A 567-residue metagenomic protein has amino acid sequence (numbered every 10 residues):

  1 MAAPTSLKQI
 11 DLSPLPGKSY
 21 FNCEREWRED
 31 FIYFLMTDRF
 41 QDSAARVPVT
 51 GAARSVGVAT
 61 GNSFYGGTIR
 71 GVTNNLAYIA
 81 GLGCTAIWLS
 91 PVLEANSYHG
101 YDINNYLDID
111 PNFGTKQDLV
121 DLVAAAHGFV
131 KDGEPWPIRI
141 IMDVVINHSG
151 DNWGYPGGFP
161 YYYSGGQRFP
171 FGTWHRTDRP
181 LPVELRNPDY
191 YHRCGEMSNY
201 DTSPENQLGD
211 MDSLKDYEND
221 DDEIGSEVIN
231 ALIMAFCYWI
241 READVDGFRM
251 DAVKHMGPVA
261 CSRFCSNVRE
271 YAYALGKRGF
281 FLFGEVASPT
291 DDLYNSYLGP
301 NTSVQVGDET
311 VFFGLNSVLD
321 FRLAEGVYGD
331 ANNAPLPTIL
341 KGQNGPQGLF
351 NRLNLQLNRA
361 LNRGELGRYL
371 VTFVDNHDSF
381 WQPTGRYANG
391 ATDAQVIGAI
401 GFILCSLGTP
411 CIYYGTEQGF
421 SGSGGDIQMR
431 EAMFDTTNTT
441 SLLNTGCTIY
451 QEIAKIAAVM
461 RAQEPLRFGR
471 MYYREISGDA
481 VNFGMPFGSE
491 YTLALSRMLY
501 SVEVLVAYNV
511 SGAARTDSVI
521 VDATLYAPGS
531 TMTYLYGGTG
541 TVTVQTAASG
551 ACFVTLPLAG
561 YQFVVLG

Functional and structural regions predicted by a protein language model:
M1-S19: Short coil-to-helix leader/linker segments, especially the first N-terminal amphipathic alpha-helix with its helix
A2, L7, H127, H148 (+7 more regions): Active-site-proximal helices and loops of the catalytic beta/alpha 8
K18, E24-D30, D38-T85, P91-A243 (+6 more regions): Substrate-binding/active-site clefts of carbohydrate-active enzymes
F31, Q545-G567: C-terminal beta-strand-rich structural cap/linker in extracellular carbohydrate-active enzymes
M36, L89, A252, Y414-T416: A secondary-structure boundary/capping signal
M36-R39, L93, D110-F113, I146 (+7 more regions): Short, flexible loop/turn elements at secondary-structure junctions
T85-I87, D246, P410: Short acidic/polar active-site loop segments enriched in Thr and Asp
T533-A551: Solvent-exposed beta-strand/loop surfaces of large extracellular or lumenal domains
